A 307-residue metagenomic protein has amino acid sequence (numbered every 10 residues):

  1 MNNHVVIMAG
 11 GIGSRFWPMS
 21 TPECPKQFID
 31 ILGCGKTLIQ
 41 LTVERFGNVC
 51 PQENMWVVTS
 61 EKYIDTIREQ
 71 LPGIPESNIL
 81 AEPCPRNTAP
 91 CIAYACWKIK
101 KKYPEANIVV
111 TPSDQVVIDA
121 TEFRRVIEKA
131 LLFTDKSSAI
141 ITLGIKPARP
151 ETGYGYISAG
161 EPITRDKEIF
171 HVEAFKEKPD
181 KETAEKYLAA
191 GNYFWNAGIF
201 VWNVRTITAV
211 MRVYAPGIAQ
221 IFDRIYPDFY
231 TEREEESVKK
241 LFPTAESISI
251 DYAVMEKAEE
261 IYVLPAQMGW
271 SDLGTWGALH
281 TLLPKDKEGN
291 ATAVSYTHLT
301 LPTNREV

Functional and structural regions predicted by a protein language model:
M1-I7, S14-P22, G33-P112, I118-E128: Conserved N-terminal catalytic core of the sugar/cofactor nucleotidyltransferase
N2, V204-L299, R305: Left-handed beta-helix
I7-A9, V58, V109-P112, T142-K146 (+2 more regions): Short beta-strand segments
F16, I67-R68, A184, I207 (+2 more regions): Hydrophobic packing residues within well-ordered alpha-helices of enzyme cores
I39, A95, D114, I157 (+2 more regions): Residue-level signal for inorganic ion chemistry
V57, L80-A81, V110, I141-L143 (+2 more regions): General beta-strand structural signal in soluble alpha/beta enzymes
A120-F242, Y262: Conserved core of the sugar-phosphate nucleotidyltransferase
